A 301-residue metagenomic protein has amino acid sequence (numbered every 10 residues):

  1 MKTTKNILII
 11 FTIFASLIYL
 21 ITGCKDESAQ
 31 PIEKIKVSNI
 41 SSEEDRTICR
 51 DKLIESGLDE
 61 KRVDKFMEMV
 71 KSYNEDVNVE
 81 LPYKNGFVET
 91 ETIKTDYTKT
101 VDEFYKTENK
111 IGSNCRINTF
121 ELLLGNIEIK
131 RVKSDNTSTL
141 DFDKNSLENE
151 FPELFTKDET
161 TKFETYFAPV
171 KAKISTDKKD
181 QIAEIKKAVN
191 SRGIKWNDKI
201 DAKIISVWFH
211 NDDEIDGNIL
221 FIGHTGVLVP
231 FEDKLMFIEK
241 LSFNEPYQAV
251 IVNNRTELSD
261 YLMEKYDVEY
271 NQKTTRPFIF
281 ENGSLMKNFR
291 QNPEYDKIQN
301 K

Functional and structural regions predicted by a protein language model:
K2-F11: Bacterial N-terminal signal peptides that target proteins for export
T12-S16: Hydrophobic membrane-insertion alpha-helices, especially the h-region of bacterial N-terminal signal peptides
L20-G23: C-terminal motif of bacterial Sec signal peptides marking the signal peptidase cleavage site
K25-P31: Bacterial lipoprotein signal-peptidase II cleavage site
P31-M69: Compositional signal for N-terminal targeting/processing segments
K52, L58-D212, I219-G223, P230-E245: Acidic/His-rich structured neighborhood in mature extracellular/periplasmic domains
M236-K240, N244, N253-K301: Low-complexity, Gly/Ser/Thr/Pro-rich intrinsically disordered linker/tail segments
Q248-V250: Outer-membrane beta-barrel translocator/channel fold
